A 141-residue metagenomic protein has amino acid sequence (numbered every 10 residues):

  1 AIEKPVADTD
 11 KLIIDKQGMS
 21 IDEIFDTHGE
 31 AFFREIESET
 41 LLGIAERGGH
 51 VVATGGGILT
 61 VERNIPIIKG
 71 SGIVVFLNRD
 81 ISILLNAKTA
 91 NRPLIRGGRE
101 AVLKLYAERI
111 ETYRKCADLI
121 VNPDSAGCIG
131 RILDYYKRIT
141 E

Functional and structural regions predicted by a protein language model:
A1-K4: A conserved segment at the C-terminal end of the G1
D8-P66, A107: ATP-dependent small-molecule kinase phosphotransfer cores that center on conserved nucleotide phosphate-binding segments
R47, I73, E108-E141: NTP-dependent small-molecule kinase module
T54, L77, P123: Catalytic metal- and UDP-sugar-binding loop of GT-A-like glycosyltransferases, i.e., residues flanking the conserved
G56-I58, D80-S82, A126: Short glycine-rich anion-binding loops that position phosphate/pyrophosphate groups of nucleotides and phosphorylated
V61-E62, L84-L85, P123: Glycine/Thr-rich phosphate-binding loops of Rossmann-like dinucleotide-binding domains
R63-P66, N86-T89, L133-D134: Short amphipathic alpha-helical segments
S71-T112: A glycine- and Lys/Arg-enriched "phosphate-lid" helix/loop adjacent to the NTP-binding pocket of small-molecule kinases
